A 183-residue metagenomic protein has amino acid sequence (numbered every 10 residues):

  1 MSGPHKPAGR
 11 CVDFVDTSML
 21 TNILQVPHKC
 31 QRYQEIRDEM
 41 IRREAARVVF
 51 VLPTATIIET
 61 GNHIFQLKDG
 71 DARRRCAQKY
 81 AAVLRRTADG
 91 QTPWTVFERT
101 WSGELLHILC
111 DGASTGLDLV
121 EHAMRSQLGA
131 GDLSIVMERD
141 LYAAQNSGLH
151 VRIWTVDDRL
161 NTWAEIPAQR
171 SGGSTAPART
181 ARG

Functional and structural regions predicted by a protein language model:
M1-L52, H63-Y80, E165-A168, G172-A181: Short, well-structured N-terminal submotif of metal-dependent ribonuclease cores
M1-R10, L128, V136-G183: Acidic, PIN/NYN-like endoribonuclease modules and their adjacent C-terminal/linker elements
T17, T54, V156-D158: Residues immediately flanking
L20, I57, L160-N161: A generic structural signal for short hydrophobic patches within well-formed alpha-helices
D38-R42, A82-V83, E138-Q145: A generic secondary-structure signal
C76-Y80, L84-Q91: Active-site alpha/beta core segments
A88-R159: Active-site neighborhoods of divalent-metal-dependent phosphate/nucleic-acid chemistry enzymes
